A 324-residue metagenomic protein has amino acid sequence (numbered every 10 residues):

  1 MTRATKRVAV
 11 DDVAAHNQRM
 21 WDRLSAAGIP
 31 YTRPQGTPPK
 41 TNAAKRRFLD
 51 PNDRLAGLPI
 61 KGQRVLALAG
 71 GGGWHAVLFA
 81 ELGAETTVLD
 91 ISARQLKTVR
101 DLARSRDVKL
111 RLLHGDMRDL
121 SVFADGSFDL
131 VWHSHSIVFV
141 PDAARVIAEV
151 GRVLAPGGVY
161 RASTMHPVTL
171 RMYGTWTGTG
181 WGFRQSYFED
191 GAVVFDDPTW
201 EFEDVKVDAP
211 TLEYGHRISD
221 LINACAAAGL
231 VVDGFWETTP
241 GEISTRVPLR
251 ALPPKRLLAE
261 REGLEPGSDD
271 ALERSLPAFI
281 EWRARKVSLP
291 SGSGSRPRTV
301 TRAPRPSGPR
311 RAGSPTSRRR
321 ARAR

Functional and structural regions predicted by a protein language model:
M1-G36: N-terminal, positively charged/glycine-rich alpha-helical extensions of SAM-dependent methyltransferases
R33-Q63: Conserved alpha-helix/loop element of class I SAM-dependent methyltransferases that forms part of the SAM/SAH-binding
Q63-D119: Class I SAM-dependent methyltransferase SAM/SAH-binding core
R118-L130: A short acidic, Gly/Pro-enriched loop at the edge of an enzyme's catalytic core that lines a small-molecule cofactor
D129-A144: A short SAM/SAH-binding and catalytic strip from SAM-dependent methyltransferases
A144-V159: A short glycine-rich, Lys/Arg-flanked "PGG" loop and its adjoining helix->strand segment in the class I
V159-W200: Conserved class I S-adenosyl-L-methionine
L212-F235: Short alpha-helix
